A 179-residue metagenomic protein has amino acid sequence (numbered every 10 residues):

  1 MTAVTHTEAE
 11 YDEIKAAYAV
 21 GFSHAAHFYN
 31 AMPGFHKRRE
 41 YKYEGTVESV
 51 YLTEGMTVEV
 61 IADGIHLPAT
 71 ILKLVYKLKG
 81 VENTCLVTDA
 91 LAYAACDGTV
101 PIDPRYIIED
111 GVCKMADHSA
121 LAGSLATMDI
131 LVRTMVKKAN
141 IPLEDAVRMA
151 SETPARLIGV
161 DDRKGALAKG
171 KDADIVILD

Functional and structural regions predicted by a protein language model:
M1-V60, I65-T84, I102: Histidine/acidic residue-rich metal-binding segments in metalloenzymes
K42-V60, G64, Y76-T88, A92-K171 (+1 more regions): His/Asp/Glu-enriched, well-ordered alpha-helical/loop segment that forms or immediately abuts the divalent-metal
